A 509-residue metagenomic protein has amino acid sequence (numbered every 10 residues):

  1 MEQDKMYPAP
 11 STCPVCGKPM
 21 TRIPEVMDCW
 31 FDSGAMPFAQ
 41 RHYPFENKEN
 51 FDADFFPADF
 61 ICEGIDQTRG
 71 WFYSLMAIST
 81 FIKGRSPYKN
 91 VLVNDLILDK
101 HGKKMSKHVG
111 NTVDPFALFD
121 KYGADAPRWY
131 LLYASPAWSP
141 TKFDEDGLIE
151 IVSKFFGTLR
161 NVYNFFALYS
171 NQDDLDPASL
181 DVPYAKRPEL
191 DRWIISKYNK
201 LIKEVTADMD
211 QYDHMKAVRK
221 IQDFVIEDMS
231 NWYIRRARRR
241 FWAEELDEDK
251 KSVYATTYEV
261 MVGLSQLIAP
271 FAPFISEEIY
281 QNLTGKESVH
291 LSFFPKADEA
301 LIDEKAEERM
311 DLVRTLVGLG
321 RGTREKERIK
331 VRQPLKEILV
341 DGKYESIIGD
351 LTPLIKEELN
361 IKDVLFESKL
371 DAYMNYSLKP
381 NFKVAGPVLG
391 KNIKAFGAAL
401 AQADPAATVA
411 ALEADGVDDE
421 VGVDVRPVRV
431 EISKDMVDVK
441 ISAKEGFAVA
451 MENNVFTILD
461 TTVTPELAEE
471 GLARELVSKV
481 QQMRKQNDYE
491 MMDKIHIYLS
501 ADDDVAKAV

Functional and structural regions predicted by a protein language model:
M1-F31, A35, Y43, I82-A124 (+1 more regions): Feature 926 captures the class I aminoacyl-tRNA synthetase adenylation module centered on the KMSKS loop
Q40-N47: Cytochrome P450 core scaffold surrounding the K-helix E-X-X-R motif and the conserved "meander" helix-loop region
F55-D66: A short glycine/serine-rich beta->alpha loop
Q67-G70, R474: Acyl activation and transfer enzymes in specialized metabolism, enriched for ANL adenylate-forming modules
A77-I78: Substrate-binding cleft of carbohydrate-active enzyme catalytic domains
Y130-Y133: Structured mid-domain segments that build the active-site/substrate or prosthetic-cofactor binding neighborhood
S139-L148: Short, solvent-exposed helix-loop connector elements
